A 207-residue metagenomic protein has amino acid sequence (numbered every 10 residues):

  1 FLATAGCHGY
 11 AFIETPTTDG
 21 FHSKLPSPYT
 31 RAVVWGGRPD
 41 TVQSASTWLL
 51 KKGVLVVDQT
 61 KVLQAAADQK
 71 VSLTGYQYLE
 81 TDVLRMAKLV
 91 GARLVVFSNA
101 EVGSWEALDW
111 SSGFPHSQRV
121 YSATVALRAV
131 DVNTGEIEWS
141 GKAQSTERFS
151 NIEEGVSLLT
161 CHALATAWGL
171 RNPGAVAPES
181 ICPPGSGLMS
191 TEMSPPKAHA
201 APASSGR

Functional and structural regions predicted by a protein language model:
F1-T30, D40-T41, M86-V90, V102-W105 (+1 more regions): C-terminal/domain-edge helix-coil "capping" segments
P28-N99, V132, E136-S140: N-terminal segment of the mature soluble domain
T47, Q69-S72, W110-S111, K142 (+1 more regions): Surface-exposed beta-strand edges and their flanking turn/coil or helix-capping segments
Y76-L84, A107-H116: N-terminal post-signal-peptidase region of extra-cytosolic proteins
A92-G113: Charged, amphipathic alpha-helical segments
